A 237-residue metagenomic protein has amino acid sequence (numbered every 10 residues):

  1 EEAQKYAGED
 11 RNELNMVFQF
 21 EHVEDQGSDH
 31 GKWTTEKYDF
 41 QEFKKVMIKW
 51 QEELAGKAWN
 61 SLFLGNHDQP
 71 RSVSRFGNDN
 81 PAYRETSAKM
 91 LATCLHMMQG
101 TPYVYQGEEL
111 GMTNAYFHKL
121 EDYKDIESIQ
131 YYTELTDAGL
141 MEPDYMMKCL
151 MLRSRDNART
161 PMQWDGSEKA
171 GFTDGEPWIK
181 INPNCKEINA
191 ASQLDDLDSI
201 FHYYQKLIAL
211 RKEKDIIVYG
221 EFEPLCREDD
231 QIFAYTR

Functional and structural regions predicted by a protein language model:
E1-R237: Active-site and adjacent substrate-binding regions of carbohydrate-active enzymes
